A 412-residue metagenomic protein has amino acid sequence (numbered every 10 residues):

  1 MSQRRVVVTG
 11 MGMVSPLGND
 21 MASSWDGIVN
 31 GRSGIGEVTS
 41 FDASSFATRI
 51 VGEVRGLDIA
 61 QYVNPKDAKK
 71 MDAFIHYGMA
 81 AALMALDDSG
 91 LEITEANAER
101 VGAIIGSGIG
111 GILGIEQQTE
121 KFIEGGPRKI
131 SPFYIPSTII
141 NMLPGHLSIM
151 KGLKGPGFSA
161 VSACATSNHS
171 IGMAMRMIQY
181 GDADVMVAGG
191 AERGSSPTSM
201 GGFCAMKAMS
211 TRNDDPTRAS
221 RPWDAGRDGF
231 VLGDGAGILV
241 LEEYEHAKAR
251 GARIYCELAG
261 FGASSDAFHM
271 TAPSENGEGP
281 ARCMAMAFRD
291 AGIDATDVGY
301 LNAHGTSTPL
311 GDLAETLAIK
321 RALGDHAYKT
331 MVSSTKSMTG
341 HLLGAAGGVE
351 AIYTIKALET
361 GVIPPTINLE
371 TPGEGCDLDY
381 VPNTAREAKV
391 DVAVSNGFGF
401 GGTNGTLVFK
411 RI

Functional and structural regions predicted by a protein language model:
M1-D67, E245-Y255, I352-T366, K410-I412: ACP-dependent fatty acid/polyketide chain-elongation machinery
M1-Q3, E37-A80, L86, R100 (+4 more regions): Conserved catalytic cysteine-centered active-site region of acyl-thioester-dependent Claisen-condensing enzymes
R5-T9, G36, D214-A291, Y300: Condensing-enzyme catalytic core mediating Claisen C-C bond formation in acyl metabolism
G10, I28, A82, A103 (+10 more regions): Conserved small-residue
G78-S89, L143, S170, E242-E243 (+5 more regions): Short, well-ordered amphipathic alpha-helical segments that serve as non-catalytic structural scaffolds within diverse
A85-N97, A247-I254, M284-Y300, A322-H326: Phosphate/pyrophosphate-binding loops at sites that engage ATP/ADP/AMP, CoA/4′-phosphopantetheine, polyphosphate
E124-S131, G172, R176, E192-A249 (+3 more regions): Glycine-/small-residue-rich "gating" segment that lines the acyl/pantetheine channel and substrate pocket
F268-G277, T306-L323, L342-V349: Short glycine/threonine-rich loop-to-helix capping motif typified by GTGT followed within a few residues by an Asp-Pro
